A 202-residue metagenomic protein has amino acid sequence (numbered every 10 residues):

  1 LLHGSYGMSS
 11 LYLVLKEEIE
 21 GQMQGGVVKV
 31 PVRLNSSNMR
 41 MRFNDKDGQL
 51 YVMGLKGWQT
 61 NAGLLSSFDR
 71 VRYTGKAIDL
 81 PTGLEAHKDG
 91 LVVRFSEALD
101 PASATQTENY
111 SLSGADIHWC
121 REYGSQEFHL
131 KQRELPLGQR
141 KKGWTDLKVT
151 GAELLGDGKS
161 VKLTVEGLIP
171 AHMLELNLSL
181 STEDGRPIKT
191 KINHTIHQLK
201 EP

Functional and structural regions predicted by a protein language model:
L1-I78, L84, G90-V92, P101: Beta-propeller domains with acidic blade repeats across secreted/periplasmic ectodomains and cytosolic WD/CNH propellers
N35-R40, T145-G151: Signature of short aromatic-glycine-proline-rich micro-motifs recurring in repeat-based ectodomains
G75-L80, D100, L168-I169, N177-P202: Acidic, Ser/Thr/Gly/Pro-rich low-complexity segments and short DxT(G/T)-type signature motifs
I78-L80, L147-V149, V161-L163: Short structured motifs
T82-E85, G151-L154: Short, exposed beta-strand/loop patches in secreted or surface proteins that constitute
V92-A98, K162-T164: Short edge beta-strand/loop segments characteristic of extracellular beta-sandwich folds
A98-T150, L176-T182, T190-T195: Short, surface-exposed alpha-helix to beta-strand junction/turn motifs within ectodomains of secreted and cell-envelope
L154-H172: A surface-exposed beta-strand-loop module
